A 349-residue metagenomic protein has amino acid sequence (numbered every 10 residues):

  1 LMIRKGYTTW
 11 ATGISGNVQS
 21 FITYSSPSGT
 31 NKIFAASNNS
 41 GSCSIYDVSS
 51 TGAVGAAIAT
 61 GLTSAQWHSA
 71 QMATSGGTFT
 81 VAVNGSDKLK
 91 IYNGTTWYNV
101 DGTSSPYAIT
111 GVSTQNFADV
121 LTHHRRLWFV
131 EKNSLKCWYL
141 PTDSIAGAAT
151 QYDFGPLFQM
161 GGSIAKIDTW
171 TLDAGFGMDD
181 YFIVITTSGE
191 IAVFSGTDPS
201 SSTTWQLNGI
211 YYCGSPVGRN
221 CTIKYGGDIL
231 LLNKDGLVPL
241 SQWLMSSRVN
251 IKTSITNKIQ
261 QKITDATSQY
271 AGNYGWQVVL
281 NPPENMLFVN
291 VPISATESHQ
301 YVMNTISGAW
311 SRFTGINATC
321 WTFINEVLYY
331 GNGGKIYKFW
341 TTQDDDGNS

Functional and structural regions predicted by a protein language model:
L1-A53, N116-F194, S268-M303, N332-I336: N-terminal beta-propeller domains
A11-S15, A59-T63, S104, I109-V112 (+3 more regions): Surface loop/turn motifs at the tips and blade-to-blade linkers of beta-strand repeat domains
F34-A35, S42-S50, D87-D101, Y139-P141 (+3 more regions): Short, surface-exposed terminal/edge motifs of secreted or surface/virion proteins that either
S50-D87, Y92-T103: Acidic, glycine/polar-enriched metal-coordinating patches/loops that mediate binding to polyanionic ligands
S50-G52, G94-T96, S134, S144 (+4 more regions): Short coil turn/linker residues within repeat-based beta-strand modules
S64-T74, L89-K90, T96-Y98, A118-V120 (+3 more regions): Short, exposed beta-strand/loop patches in secreted or surface proteins that constitute
N93-H123: Asp-box/WD-like beta-propeller blade repeats and closely related beta-sheet repeat scaffolds
T169-S349: Beta-sheet-dominated scaffold domains
